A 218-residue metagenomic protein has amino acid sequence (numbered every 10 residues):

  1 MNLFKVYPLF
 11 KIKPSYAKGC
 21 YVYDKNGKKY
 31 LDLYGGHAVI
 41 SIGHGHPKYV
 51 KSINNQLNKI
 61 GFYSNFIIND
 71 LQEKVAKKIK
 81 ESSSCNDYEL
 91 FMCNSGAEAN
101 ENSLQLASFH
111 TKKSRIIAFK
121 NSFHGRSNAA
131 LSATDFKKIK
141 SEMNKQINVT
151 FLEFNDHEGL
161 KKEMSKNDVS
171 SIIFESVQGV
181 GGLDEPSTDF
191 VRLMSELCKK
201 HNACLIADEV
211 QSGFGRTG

Functional and structural regions predicted by a protein language model:
M1-C20, L33, Q56, K78: Active-site-adjacent loop/helix segments that line or gate small-molecule/cofactor pockets in enzymes
A17-G19, N26, H37: Short loop/turn microsegments at loop-to-beta-strand junctions
K28, S171, C204-L205: Hydrophobic "anchor" residues on beta-strands that sit immediately upstream of conserved functional sites
K29-K113: Glycine-rich loop-to-alpha-helix module at the N-terminal edge of alpha/beta enzyme cores
V39-I42, G179-G182, S212-F214: Short, small-residue-enriched loops and turns at beta-alpha junctions that line or gate enzyme active sites
K77-S171: PLP-dependent aspartate aminotransferase-fold enzymes
D168-L183: Short acidic, glycine-rich surface-loop motifs adjacent to enzyme active sites
D184-T217: Catalytic PLP-binding core of fold-type I/II PLP enzymes
